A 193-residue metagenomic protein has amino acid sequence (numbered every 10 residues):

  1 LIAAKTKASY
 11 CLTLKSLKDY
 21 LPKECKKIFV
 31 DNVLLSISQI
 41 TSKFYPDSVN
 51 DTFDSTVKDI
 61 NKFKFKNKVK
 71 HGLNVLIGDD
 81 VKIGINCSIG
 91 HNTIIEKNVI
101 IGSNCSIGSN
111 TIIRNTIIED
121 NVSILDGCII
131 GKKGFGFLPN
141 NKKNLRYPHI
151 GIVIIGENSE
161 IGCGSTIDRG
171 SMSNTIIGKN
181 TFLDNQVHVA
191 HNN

Functional and structural regions predicted by a protein language model:
L1-K62, N121, G127-C128, K132-R146 (+1 more regions): Terminal amphipathic alpha-helical/low-complexity segments used for targeting or macromolecular assembly
V57-N193: Structural signal for interior beta-strand "rungs" in well-ordered beta-sheet cores of soluble enzyme domains
